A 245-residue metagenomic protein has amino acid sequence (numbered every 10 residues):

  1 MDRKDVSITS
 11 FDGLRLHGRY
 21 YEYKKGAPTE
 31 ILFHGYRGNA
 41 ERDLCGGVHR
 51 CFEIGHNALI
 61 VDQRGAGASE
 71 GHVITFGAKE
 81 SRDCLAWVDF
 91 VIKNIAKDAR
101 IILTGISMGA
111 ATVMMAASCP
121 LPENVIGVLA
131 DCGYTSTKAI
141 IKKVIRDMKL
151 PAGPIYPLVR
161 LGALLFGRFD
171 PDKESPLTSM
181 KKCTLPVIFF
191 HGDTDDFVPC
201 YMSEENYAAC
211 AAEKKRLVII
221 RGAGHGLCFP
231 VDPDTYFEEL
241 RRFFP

Functional and structural regions predicted by a protein language model:
M1-K25: N-terminal cap/lid segment of alpha/beta-hydrolase-fold proteins
Y36-R50, Q63: The serine-hydrolase catalytic nucleophile loop
C51-E70: Conserved alpha/beta-hydrolase
I74-I95: Alpha/beta-hydrolase active-site loop
M115-D170, T178-S179: Hydrolase active-site cap/lid region
K182-T184, F189-H191, D195: Short beta-strand/loop motif that positions the catalytic acidic residue of the alpha/beta-hydrolase fold
D196-M202: Conserved alpha/beta-hydrolase "acid-adjacent" motif
A223-P233, F237: Catalytic histidine-centered segment of alpha/beta-hydrolase-like enzymes
